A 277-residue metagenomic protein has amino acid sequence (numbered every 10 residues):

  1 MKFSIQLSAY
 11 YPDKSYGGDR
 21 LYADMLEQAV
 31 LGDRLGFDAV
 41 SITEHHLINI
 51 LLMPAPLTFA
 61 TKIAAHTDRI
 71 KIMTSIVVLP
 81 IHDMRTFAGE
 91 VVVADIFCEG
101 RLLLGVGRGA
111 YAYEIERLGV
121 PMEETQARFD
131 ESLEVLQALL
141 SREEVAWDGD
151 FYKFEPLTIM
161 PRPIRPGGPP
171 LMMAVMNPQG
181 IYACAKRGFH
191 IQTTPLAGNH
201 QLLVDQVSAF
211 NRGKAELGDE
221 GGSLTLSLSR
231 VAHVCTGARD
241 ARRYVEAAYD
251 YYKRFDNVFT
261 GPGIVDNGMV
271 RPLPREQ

Functional and structural regions predicted by a protein language model:
M1-H66, I70-K71, P166-P169: N-terminal beta1-alpha1-beta2 module of alpha/beta enzyme domains
K2-R20, P80-W147, F151, I191-Q192 (+1 more regions): Flexible, glycine-rich active-site loops centered on histidine and acidic residues that chelate a metal or position
F3-L7, V40-I42, I72-S75, L102-V106 (+3 more regions): Hydrophobic faces of well-ordered beta-strands that scaffold small-molecule active sites in alpha/beta enzyme cores
I5-L7, E123-I159, Q201-Q277: An alpha-helical appendage that flanks or caps ligand/catalytic pockets
L7-A23, S75-R85, E123, R165-V175 (+2 more regions): Active-site mouth loops of central-metabolism enzymes
G18-L31, F87-E90, V175-Y182: Short, acidic/polar
G32, G36, E44, I63 (+7 more regions): Conserved, mostly hydrophobic/aromatic
N177, I181, A185-G198: A conserved active-site cap/scaffold subdomain adjacent to cofactor or substrate pockets
